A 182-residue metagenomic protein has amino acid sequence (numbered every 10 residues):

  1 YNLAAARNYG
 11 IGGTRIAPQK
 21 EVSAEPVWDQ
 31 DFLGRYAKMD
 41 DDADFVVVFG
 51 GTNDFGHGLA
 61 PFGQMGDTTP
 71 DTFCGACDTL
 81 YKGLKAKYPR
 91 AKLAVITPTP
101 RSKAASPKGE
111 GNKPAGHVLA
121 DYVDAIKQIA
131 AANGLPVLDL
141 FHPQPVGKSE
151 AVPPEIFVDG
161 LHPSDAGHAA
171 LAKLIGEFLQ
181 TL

Functional and structural regions predicted by a protein language model:
Y1-G75: Conserved SGNH/GDSL esterase-like catalytic core that processes O-acyl groups on lipids and polysaccharides
L3, Y88-K92: A short helix->loop->beta-strand "cap" motif at the edges of active sites that frequently abuts
A24, G58, P98-L182: Catalytic His-Asp segment of secreted/periplasmic serine-dependent ester chemistry enzymes
Y36, C77-Y81, V123: Generic structural signal for well-ordered alpha-helices, preferentially at hydrophobic/aromatic core positions
K38-D42, K87-Y88, A132: Extracellular/periplasmic catalytic domains that process cell-envelope and extracellular macromolecules
V48, A94-I96: Structural beta-sheet core signal
Y81-K85, K127: Surface-exposed amphipathic alpha-helices with a cationic face
